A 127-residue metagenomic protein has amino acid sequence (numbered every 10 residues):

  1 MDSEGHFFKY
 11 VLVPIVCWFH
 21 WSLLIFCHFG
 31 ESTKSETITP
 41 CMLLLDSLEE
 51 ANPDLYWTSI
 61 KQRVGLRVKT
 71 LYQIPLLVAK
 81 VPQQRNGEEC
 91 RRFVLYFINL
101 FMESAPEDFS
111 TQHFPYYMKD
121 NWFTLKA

Functional and structural regions predicted by a protein language model:
M1-A127: Cysteine protease-like catalytic core of ubiquitin/ubiquitin-like
